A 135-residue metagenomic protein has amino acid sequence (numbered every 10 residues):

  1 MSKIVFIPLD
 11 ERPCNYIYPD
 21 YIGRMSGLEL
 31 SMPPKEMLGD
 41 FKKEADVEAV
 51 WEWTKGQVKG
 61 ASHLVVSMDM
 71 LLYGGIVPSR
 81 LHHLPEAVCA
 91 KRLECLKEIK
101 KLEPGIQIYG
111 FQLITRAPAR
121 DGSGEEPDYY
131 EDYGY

Functional and structural regions predicted by a protein language model:
M1-Y135: An N-terminal assembly and electron-transfer interface module characteristic of large anaerobic redox and radical
